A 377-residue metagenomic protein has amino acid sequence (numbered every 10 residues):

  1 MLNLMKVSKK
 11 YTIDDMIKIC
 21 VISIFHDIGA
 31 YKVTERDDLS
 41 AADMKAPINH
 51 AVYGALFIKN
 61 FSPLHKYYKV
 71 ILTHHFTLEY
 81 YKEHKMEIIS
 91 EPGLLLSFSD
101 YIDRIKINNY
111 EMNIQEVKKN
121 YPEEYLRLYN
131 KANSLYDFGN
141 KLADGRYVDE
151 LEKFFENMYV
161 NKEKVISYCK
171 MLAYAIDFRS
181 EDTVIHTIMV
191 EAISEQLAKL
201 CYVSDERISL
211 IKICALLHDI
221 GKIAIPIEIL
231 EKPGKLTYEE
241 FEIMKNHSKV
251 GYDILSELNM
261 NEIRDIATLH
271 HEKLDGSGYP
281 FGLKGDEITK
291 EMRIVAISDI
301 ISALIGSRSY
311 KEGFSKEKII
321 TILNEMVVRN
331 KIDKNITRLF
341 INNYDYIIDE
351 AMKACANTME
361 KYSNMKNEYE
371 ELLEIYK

Functional and structural regions predicted by a protein language model:
M1-K377: Histidine- and acidic-residue-rich, metal-dependent catalytic cores
